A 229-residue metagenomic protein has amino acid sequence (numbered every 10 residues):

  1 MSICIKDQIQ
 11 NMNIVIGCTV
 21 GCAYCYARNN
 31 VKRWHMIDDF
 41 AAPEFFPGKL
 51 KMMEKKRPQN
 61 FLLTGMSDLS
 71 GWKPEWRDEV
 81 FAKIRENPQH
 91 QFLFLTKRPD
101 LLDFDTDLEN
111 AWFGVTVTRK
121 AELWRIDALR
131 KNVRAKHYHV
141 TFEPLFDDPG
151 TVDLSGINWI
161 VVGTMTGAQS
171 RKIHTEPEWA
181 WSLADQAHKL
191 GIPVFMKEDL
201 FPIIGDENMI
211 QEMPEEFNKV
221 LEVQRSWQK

Functional and structural regions predicted by a protein language model:
M1-I9, F146, T151-K229: Auxiliary Fe-S-binding modules of radical SAM enzymes
M1-W112, K120-R134, P149-L154: Conserved Radical SAM active-site core
F61-L63, F92-F94, F113-V115, Y138-F142 (+2 more regions): Hydrophobic faces of well-ordered beta-strands that scaffold small-molecule active sites in alpha/beta enzyme cores
S67, R98-D100, V117-R119, P144-F146 (+2 more regions): Active-site-proximal loop/turn and secondary-structure-junction residues that shape catalytic pockets, frequently
W72, F142, E176-P177: Nucleic-acid endo/exonuclease domains
E79-A82, L129-H137, H174-Q186: Long, well-ordered alpha-helical scaffolding segments within enzyme catalytic domains, especially pronounced
E86-F92, R134-H137, A184-V194: Structural alpha-beta junctions
T118, E122, I173-E176: Short capping loops/turns at secondary-structure boundaries
